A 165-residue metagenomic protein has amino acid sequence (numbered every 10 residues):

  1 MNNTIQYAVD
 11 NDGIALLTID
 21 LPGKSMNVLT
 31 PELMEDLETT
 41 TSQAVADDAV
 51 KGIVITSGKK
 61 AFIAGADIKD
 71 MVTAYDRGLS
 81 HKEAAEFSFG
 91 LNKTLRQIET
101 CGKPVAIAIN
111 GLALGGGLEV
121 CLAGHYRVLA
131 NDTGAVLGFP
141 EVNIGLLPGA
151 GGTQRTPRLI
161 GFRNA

Functional and structural regions predicted by a protein language model:
M1-T56, F89, K93-R96: Conserved CoA-thioester-binding segment of acyl-CoA-metabolizing enzymes
I19-G23, Y75, E141: Short, histidine-centered active-site or binding-site loop motifs used for metal coordination, general acid-base
S57-K93, A113, N143-G145: Glycine- (often His-adjacent) and acidic-residue-rich active-site loop that binds/positions the CoA thioester
R77, F162-A165: Short, well-ordered loop/turn and helix-capping segments at boundaries between secondary-structure elements and domains
N92, R96-I144, P148: Glycine-rich beta-to-alpha active-site loop
T153-R163: Hydrophobic, secondary-structure "cap" segments at the distal end of domains
